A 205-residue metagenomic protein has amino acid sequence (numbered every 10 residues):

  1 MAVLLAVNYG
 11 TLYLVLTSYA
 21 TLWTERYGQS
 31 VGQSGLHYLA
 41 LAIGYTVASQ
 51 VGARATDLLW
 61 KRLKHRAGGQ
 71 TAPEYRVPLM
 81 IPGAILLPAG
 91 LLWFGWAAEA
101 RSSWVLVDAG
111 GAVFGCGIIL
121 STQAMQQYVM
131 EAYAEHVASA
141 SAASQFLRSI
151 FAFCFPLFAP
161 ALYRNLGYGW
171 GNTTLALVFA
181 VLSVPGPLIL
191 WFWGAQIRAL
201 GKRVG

Functional and structural regions predicted by a protein language model:
M1-G10: A single, central transmembrane helix in multi-pass transporters
Y9, Y13-G205: C-terminal transmembrane bundle
